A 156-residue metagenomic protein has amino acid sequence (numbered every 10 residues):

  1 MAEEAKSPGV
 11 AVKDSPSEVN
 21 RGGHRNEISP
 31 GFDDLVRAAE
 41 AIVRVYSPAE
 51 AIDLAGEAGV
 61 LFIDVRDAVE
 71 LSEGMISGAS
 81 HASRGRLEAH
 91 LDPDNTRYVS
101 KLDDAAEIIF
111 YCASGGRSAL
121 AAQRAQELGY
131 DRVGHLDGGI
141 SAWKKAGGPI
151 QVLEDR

Functional and structural regions predicted by a protein language model:
M1-V60, A68-E107, G116-R156: Rhodanese-like catalytic fold shared by cysteine-dependent sulfurtransferases and DSP/PTP-type phosphatases
I63: Active-site flanking residues adjacent to catalytic metal/cofactor-binding acidic residues
Y111: Short, surface-exposed ligand- or partner-binding patches at beta-edge/loop junctions that are enriched in aromatics
